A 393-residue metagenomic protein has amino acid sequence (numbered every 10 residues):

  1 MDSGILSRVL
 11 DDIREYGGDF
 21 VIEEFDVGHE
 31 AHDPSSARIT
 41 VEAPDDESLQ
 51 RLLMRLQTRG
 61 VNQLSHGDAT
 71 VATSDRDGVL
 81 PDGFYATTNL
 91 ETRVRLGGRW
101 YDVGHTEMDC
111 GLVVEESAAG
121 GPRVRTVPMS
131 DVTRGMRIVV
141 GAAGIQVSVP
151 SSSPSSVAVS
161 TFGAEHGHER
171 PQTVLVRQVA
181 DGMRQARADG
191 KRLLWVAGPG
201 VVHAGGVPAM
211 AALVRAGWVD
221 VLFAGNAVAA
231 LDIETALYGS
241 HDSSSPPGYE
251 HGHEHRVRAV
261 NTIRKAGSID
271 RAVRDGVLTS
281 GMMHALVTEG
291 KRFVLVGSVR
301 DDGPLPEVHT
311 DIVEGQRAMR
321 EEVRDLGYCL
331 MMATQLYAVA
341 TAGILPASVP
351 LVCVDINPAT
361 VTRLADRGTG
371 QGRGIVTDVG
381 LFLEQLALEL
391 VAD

Functional and structural regions predicted by a protein language model:
M1-S3, V27-E30, D45-D46, I145 (+4 more regions): Gly/Ser/Thr-rich loops at beta-strand to alpha-helix junctions that form or flank small-molecule/cofactor-binding
M1-T73: A conserved regulatory-domain signal marking ACT and ACT-like small-molecule sensing domains and adjacent regulatory
D33, S153-H168, D189, V260-A266: Gly-rich Lys/Arg/Thr-decorated short loops/hinges at beta-loop-alpha junctions or inter-strand turns that position
L53, T106, V149-S153, G205-A209 (+4 more regions): Short acidic, glycine/serine/threonine-rich loops at helix termini
L56-V159, R177: Extended, charged alpha/beta regions that create polyanion-binding interfaces
R177-L193, L213, A285-K291, E322-L326: Glycine-rich phosphate/diphosphate-binding loops that line cofactor/substrate pockets in enzymes
L193, A211-I263, M331: Active-site histidine-anchored catalytic micro-motif
S245-Y328, T334-D393: C-terminal functional extensions of proteins
